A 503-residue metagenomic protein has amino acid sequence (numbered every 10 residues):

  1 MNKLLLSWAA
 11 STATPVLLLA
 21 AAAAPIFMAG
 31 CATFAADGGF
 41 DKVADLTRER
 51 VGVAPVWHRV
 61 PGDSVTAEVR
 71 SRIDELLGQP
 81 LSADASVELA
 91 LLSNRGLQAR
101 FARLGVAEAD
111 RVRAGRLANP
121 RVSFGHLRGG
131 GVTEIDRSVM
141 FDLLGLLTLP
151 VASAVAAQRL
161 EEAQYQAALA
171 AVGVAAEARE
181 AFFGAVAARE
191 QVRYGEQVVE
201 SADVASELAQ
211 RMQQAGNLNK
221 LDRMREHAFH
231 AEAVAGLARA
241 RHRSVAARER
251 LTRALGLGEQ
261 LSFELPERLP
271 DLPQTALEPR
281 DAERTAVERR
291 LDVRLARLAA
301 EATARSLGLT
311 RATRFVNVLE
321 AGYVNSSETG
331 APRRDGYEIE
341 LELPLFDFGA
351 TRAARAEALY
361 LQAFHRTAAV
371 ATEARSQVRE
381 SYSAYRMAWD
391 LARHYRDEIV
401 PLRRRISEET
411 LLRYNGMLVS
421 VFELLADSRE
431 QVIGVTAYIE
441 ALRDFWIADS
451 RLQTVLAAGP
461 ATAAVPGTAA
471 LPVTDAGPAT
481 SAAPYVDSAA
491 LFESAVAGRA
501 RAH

Functional and structural regions predicted by a protein language model:
N2-L18: Bacterial N-terminal signal peptides that target proteins for export
K3, A32, L149, Y165-T285 (+4 more regions): Periplasmic alpha-helical coiled-coil/stalk elements that build and connect Gram-negative outer-membrane
C31-V56, E88-G145, S244, R248-Q260 (+9 more regions): A small-residue-enriched
R59-L89: Regulatory alphaC helix of protein kinase catalytic domains
F101, A157, K220-F229, V421-R429: Short, charged, amphipathic alpha-helical segments
N219, A374, S381, M417-S420: Alpha-helical heptad-repeat coiled-coil segments that mediate oligomerization/polymerization in large
E232-E259, R366, L402-A458: Short segments within alpha-helical structural elements
